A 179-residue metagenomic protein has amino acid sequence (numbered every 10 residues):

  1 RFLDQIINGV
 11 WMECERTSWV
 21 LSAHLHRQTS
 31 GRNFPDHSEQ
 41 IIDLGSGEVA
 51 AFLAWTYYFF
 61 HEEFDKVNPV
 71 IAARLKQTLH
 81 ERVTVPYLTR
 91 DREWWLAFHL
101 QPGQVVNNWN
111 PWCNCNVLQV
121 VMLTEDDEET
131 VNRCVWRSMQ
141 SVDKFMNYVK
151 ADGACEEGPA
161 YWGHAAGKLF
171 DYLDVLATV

Functional and structural regions predicted by a protein language model:
F2-I6, V131-C134: Solenoid-repeat scaffolds in large eukaryotic assemblies
L3-R27: Active-site-surrounding "flap" and adjacent substrate/cofactor-binding loops of secreted or lumenal enzymes, prototyped
Q5, Y161-H164: Alpha-helical initiation/capping and key positions within long helical/coiled-coil segments
Q5-N8, E48, K168-D171: Extracytoplasmic/secreted proteins, especially bacterial periplasmic and envelope-associated proteins
M12-W19, L123, K144, V175: Amphipathic alpha-helical interaction surfaces
A23-H26, D65-A72, V179: Short, glycine/acidic-rich hinge or "gate" loops at secondary-structure transitions that mediate conformational
N33-A160, D171: Active-site lining segments of carbohydrate-active enzymes
H164-V179: Carbohydrate-active enzyme catalytic cores, enriched for enzymes that act on polyanionic acidic polysaccharides
